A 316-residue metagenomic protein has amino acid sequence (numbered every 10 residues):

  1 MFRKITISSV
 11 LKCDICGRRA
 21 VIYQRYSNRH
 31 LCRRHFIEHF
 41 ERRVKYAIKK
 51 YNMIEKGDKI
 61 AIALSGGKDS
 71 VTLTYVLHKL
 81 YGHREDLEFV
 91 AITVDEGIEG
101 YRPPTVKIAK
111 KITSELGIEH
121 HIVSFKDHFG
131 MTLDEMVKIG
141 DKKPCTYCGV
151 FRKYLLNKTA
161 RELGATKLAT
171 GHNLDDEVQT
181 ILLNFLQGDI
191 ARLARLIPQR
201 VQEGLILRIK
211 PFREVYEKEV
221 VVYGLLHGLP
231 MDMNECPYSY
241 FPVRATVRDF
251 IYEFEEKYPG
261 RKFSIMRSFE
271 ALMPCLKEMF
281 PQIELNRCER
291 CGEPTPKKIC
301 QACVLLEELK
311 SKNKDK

Functional and structural regions predicted by a protein language model:
F2-L183, Q187-A194, E214-H227, C300: ATP-dependent adenylation/nucleotidyltransferase module used to activate substrates
K49, K59, V178-Q179, F185-F212 (+2 more regions): Flexible helical/loop "lid" subdomain adjacent to adenine-nucleotide binding pockets
